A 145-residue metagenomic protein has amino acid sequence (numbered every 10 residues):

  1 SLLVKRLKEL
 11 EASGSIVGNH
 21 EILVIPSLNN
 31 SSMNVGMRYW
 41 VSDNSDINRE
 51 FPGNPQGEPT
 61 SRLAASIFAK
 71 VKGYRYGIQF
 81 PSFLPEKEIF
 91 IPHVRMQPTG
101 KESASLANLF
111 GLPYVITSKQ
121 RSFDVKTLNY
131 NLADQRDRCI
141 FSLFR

Functional and structural regions predicted by a protein language model:
S1-R145: Structured catalytic-domain cores with a bias toward divalent-metal coordination
